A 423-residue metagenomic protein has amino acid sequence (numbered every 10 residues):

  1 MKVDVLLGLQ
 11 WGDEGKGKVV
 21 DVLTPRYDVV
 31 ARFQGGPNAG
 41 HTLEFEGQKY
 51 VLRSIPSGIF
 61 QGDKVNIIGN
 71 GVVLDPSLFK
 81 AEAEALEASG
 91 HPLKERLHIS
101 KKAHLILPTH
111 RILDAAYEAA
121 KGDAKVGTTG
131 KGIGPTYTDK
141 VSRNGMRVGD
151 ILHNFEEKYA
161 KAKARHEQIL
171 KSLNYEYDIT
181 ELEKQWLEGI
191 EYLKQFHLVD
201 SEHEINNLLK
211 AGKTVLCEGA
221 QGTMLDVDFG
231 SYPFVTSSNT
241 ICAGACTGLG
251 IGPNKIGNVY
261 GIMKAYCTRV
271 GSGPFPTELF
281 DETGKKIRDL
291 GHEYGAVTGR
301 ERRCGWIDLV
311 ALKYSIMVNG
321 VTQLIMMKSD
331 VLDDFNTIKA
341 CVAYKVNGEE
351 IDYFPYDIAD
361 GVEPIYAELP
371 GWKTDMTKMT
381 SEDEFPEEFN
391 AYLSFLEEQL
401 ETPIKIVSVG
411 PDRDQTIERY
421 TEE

Functional and structural regions predicted by a protein language model:
M1-E423: Non-transmembrane, aqueous-exposed alpha-helical and coiled segments at domain scale
